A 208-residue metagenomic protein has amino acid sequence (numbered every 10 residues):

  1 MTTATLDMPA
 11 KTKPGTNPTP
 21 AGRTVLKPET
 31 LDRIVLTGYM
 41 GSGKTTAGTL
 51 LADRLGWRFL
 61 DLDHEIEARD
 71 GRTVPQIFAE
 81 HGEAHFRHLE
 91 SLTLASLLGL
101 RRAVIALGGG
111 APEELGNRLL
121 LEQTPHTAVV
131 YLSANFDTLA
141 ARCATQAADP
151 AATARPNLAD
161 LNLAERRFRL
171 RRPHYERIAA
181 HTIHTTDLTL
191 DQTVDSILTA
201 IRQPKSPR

Functional and structural regions predicted by a protein language model:
T2-E29, R54, A128, R172-R208: NTP-dependent small-molecule kinase module
L36: Hydrophobic anchor at the beta1->P-loop junction of P-loop NTPases
Y39: P-loop (Walker A) phosphate-binding loop of NTP-binding proteins
T45: Walker A/P-loop
D61-E122, E165: ATP-dependent small-molecule kinase phosphotransfer cores that center on conserved nucleotide phosphate-binding segments
G109-P112, N135-D137, L188: Short glycine-rich anion-binding loops that position phosphate/pyrophosphate groups of nucleotides and phosphorylated
T124-R172: A glycine- and Lys/Arg-enriched "phosphate-lid" helix/loop adjacent to the NTP-binding pocket of small-molecule kinases
